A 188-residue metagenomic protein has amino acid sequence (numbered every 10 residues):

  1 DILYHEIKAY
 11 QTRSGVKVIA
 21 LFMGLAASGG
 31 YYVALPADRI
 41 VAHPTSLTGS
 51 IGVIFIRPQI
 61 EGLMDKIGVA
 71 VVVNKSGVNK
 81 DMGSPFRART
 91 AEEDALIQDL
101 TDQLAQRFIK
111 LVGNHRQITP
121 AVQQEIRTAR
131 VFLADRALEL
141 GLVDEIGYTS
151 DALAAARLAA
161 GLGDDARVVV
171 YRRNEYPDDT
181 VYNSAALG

Functional and structural regions predicted by a protein language model:
D1-H43, I54-G188: N-terminal organellar transit peptides
G49-I51: Flexible, glycine/proline-enriched loop segments at strand-loop-helix junctions that form or flank small-ligand binding
